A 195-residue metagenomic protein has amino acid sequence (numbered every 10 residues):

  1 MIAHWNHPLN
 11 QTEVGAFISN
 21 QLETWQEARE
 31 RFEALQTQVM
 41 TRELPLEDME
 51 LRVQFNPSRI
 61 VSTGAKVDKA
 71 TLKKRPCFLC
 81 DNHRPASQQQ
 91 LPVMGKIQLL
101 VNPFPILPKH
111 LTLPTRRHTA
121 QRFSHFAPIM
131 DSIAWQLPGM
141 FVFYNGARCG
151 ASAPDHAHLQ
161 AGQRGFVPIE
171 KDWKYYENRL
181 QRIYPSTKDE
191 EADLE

Functional and structural regions predicted by a protein language model:
M1-I133, M140-S152, R164-E195: Active-site microenvironments that recognize anionic phosphate/pyrophosphate groups
D155: Structured loop/turn residues at beta-strand edges in well-structured enzyme cores
A161: Phosphate-group recognition and catalysis centered on beta-loop-alpha active-site segments
